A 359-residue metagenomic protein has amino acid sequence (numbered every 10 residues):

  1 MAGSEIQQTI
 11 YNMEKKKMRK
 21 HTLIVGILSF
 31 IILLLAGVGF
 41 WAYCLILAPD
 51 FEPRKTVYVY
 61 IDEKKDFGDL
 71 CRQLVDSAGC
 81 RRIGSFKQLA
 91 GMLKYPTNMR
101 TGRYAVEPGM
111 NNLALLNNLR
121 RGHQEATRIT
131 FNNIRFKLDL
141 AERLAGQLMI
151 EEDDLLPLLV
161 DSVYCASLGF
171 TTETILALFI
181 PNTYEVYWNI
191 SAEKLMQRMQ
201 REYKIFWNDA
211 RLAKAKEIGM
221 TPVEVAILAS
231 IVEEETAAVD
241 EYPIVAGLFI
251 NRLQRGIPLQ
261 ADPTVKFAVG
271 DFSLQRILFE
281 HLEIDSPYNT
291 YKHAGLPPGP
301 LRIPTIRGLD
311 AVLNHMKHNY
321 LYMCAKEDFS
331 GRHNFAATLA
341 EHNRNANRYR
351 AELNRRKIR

Functional and structural regions predicted by a protein language model:
M1, L23, L34-A36, M99 (+3 more regions): Generic detector of intrinsically disordered, low-complexity, polar/charged segments
M1-K20: N-terminal Lys/Arg-rich, disordered targeting/topogenic segments
G3, K64-F67, I134-K137, V225-L228 (+1 more regions): Short alpha-helical patches at coil-to-helix transitions and adjacent helical residues in well-structured domains
G3-S4, I27, V38, R103 (+2 more regions): Intrinsically disordered, low-complexity regions
E14-T56: N-terminal type II signal-anchor transmembrane helix that functions as the membrane-insertion/stop-transfer segment
V25-S29, T56-Y58, P96-N98, R135-D139 (+4 more regions): Short low-complexity stretches enriched in small and charged residues
F40-W207: Signal peptide-directed extracytoplasmic domains
T130, M149-D153, Y164-R359: Bacterial extracytoplasmic/cell-wall-associated proteins, especially those involved in peptidoglycan
